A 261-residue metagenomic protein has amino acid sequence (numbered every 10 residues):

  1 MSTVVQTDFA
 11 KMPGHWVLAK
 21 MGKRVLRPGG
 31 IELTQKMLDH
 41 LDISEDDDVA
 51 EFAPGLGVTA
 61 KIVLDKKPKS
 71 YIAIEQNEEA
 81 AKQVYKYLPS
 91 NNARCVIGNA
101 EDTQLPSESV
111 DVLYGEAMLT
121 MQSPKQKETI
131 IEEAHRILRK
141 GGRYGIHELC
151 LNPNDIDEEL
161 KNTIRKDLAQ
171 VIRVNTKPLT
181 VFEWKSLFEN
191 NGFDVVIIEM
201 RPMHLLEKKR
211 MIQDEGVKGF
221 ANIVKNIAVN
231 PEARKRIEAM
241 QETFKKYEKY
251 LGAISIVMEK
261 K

Functional and structural regions predicted by a protein language model:
P13-I31: Class I SAM-dependent methyltransferase Rossmann-like catalytic core, especially the SAM/SAH-binding loop
R27-E45: Conserved alpha-helix/loop element of class I SAM-dependent methyltransferases that forms part of the SAM/SAH-binding
D46-G55: Conserved class I S-adenosyl-L-methionine
G55-D102: Class I SAM-dependent methyltransferase SAM/SAH-binding core
E101-L113: A short acidic, Gly/Pro-enriched loop at the edge of an enzyme's catalytic core that lines a small-molecule cofactor
E128-R143: A short glycine-rich, Lys/Arg-flanked "PGG" loop and its adjoining helix->strand segment in the class I
R143-M203: Conserved catalytic/acceptor-binding region of the Class I
I197-K261: Conserved Class I S-adenosyl-L-methionine
